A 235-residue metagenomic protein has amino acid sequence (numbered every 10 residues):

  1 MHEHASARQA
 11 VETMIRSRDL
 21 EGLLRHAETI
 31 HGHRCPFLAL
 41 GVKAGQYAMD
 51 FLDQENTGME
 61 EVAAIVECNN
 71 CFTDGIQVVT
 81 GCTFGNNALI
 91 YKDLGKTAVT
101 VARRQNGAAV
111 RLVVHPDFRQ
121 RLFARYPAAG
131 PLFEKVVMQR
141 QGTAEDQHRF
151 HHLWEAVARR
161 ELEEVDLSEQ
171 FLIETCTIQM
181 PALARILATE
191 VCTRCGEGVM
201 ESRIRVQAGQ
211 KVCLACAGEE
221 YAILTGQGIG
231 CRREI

Functional and structural regions predicted by a protein language model:
M1-R34, G41-I235: Non-transmembrane, aqueous-exposed alpha-helical and coiled segments at domain scale
